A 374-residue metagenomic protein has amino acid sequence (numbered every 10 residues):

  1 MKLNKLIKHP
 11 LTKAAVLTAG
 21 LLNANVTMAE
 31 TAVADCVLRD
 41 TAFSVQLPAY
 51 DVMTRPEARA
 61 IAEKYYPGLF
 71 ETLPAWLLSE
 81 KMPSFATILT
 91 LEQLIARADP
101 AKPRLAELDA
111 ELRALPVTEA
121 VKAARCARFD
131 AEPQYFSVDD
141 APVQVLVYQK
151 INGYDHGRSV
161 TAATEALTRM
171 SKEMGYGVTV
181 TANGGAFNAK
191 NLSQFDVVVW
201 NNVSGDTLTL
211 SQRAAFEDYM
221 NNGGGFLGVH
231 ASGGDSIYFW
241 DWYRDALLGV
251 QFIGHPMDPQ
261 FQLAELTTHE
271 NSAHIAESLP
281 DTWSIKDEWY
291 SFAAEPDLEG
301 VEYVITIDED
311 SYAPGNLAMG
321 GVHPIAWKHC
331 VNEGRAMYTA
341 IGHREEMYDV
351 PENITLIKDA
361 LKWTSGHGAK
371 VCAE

Functional and structural regions predicted by a protein language model:
K2-A15: Bacterial N-terminal signal peptides that target proteins for export
A24-V26: N-terminal signal peptide c-region/cleavage motif recognized by signal peptidases
G68-F129: Compact alpha-helical subdomains of small soluble proteins
C126-V138, E173, Y312-A313, L317-P324 (+1 more regions): Extracellular ligand-binding/catalytic regions of CAZymes and related secreted enzymes and adhesion modules
D140-Y154: Short beta-strand segments enriched in small/hydrophobic residues
G157-D235: Helical hinge/lid and interdomain linker segments adjacent to catalytic or ligand-binding clefts that mediate domain
D206-S278: A glycine-rich, often tryptophan-bearing local segment used as a flexible ligand/cofactor-contacting loop or short
D258-N332: Catalytic beta-strand/loop cores that center a nucleophilic Ser/Cys/Thr and support acyl-enzyme chemistry
